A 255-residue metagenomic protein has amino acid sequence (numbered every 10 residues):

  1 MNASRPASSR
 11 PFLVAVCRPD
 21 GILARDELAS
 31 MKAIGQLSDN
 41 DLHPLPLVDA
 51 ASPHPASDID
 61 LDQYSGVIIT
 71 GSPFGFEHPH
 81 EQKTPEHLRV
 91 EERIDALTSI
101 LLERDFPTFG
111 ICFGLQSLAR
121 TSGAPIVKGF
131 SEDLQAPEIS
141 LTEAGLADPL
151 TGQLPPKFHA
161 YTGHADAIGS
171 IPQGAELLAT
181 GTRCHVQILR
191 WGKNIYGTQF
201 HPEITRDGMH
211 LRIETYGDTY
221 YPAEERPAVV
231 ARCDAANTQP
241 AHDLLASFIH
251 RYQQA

Functional and structural regions predicted by a protein language model:
N2-Q36, L47-A50: N-terminal beta1-alpha1 ligand-phosphate binding loop
N2-S8, V14, I34-L37, I59 (+3 more regions): Amide-donor transfer/coupling interface in amidating biosynthetic enzymes
V16-P19, T70-F76, A165, F200: Glycine-rich His-Gly loop
I22, E77-H78, A119: Glycine/Thr-rich phosphate-binding loops of Rossmann-like dinucleotide-binding domains
N40-F109: Flexible gly/pro-rich beta->alpha loop and the following alpha-helix that scaffold active-site loops
P79-Q82, S122-G123, Q173-G174, H210-L211: Short amphipathic alpha-helical segments
G114-S117, T121-Y161: Ligand/cofactor pocket segment of small-molecule handling proteins
